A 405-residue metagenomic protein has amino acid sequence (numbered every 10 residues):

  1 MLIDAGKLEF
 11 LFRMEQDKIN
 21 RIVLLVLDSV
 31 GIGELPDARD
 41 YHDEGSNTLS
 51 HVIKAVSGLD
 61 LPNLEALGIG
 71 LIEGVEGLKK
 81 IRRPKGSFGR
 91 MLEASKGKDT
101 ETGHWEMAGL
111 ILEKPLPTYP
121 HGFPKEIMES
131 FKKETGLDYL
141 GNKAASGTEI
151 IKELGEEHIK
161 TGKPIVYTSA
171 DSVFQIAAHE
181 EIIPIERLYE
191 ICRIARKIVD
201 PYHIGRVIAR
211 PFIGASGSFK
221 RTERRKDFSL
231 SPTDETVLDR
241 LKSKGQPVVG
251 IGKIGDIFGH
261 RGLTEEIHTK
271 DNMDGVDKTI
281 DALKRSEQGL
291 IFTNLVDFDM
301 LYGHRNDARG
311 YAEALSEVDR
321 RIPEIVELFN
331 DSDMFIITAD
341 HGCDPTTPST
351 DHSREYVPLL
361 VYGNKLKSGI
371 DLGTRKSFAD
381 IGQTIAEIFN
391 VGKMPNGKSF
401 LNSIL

Functional and structural regions predicted by a protein language model:
L2-L405: Feature captures the catalytic ectodomains and active-site-proximal regions of enzymes that hydrolyze or transfer
